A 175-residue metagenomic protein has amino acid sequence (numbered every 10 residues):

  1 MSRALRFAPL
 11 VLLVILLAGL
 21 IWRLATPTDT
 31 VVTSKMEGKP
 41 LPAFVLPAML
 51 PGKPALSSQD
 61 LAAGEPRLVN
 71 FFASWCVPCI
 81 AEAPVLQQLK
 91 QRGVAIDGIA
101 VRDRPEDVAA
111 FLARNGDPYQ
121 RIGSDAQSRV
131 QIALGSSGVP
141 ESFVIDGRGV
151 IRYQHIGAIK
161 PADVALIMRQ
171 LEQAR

Functional and structural regions predicted by a protein language model:
M1-P47, R175: N-terminal targeting signals for export/organelle localization
P42, F72, D97: Conserved Rossmann-like nucleotide-binding pocket used by diverse enzymes that bind dinucleotide cofactors
V45-L68: A short beta-strand-turn-helix
G64-R67, F72-W75, G138: Short pre-active-site segment immediately N-terminal to redox-active cysteine/selenocysteine motifs in thiol-based
L68-V69, I96, S142: Hydrophobic beta-strand anchors of alpha/beta hydrolase catalytic cores
F71-Q88: Conserved redox-active cysteine motifs that mediate thiol-disulfide chemistry, especially di-cysteine Cys-X(1-2)-Cys
Q91-Q127, V139: Conserved segment of the thioredoxin-like fold in thiol-based oxidoreductases
A113-P118, D125-R175: Thiol/disulfide oxidoreductase modules built on the thioredoxin-like
